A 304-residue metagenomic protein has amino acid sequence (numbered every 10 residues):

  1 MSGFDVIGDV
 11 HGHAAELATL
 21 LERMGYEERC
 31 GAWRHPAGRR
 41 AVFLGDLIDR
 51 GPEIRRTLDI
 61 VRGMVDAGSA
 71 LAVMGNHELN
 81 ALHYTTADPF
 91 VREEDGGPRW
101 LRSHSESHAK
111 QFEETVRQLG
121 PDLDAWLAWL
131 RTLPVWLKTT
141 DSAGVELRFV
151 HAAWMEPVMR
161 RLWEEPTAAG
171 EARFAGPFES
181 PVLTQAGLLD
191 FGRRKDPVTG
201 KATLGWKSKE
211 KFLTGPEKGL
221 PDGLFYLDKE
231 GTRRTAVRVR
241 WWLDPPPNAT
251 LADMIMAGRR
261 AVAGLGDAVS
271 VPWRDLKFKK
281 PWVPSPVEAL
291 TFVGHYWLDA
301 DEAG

Functional and structural regions predicted by a protein language model:
M1, W33-R34, V61-D66, L137-A143 (+2 more regions): A short acidic-Thr-Gly-centered motif at the start of a beta-strand
M1-I60: N-terminal active-site segment of His-dependent metallophosphoesterases
I7-G8, A41-G45, A72-G75, V150 (+1 more regions): Active-site neighborhood of phospho(di)ester-bond hydrolases with catalytic His/Asp-centered motifs
H11-A14, D49, L79, W154 (+1 more regions): Short, glycine/acidic-enriched loop or turn micro-motifs at the edges of active sites
L20-R29, D88-P89, K138-D141, A300: Short regulatory "switch" loops immediately downstream of catalytic or recognition motifs within protein catalytic
A37-G38, G51-K211: Active-site neighborhood of divalent metal-dependent phosphoester bond hydrolases
F43-I48, E106-Q118, G258-D267: Short, basic, glycine/proline-bearing loop/turn elements
D190-E302: Alpha/beta-hydrolase fold catalytic core
